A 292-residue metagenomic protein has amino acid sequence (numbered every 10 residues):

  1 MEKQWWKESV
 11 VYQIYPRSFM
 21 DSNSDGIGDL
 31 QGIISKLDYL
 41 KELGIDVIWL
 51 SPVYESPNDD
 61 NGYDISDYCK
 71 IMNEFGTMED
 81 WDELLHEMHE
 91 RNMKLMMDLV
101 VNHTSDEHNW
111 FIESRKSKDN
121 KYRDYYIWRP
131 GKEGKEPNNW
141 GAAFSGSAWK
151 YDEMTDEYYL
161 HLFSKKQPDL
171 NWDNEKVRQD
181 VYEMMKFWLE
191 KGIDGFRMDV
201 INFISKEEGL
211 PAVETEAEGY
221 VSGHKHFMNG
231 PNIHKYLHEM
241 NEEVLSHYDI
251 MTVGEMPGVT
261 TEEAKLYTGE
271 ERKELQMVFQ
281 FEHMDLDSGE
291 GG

Functional and structural regions predicted by a protein language model:
E2-K186, E190, F203-T260: Acidic/aromatic-lined carbohydrate-recognition and catalytic surfaces of CAZymes acting on diverse glycans
I48, F196-M198: Hydrophobic residues within beta-strands of alpha/beta enzymes
M256-G292: Noncatalytic carbohydrate-binding groove/subsite architecture in carbohydrate-active enzymes
